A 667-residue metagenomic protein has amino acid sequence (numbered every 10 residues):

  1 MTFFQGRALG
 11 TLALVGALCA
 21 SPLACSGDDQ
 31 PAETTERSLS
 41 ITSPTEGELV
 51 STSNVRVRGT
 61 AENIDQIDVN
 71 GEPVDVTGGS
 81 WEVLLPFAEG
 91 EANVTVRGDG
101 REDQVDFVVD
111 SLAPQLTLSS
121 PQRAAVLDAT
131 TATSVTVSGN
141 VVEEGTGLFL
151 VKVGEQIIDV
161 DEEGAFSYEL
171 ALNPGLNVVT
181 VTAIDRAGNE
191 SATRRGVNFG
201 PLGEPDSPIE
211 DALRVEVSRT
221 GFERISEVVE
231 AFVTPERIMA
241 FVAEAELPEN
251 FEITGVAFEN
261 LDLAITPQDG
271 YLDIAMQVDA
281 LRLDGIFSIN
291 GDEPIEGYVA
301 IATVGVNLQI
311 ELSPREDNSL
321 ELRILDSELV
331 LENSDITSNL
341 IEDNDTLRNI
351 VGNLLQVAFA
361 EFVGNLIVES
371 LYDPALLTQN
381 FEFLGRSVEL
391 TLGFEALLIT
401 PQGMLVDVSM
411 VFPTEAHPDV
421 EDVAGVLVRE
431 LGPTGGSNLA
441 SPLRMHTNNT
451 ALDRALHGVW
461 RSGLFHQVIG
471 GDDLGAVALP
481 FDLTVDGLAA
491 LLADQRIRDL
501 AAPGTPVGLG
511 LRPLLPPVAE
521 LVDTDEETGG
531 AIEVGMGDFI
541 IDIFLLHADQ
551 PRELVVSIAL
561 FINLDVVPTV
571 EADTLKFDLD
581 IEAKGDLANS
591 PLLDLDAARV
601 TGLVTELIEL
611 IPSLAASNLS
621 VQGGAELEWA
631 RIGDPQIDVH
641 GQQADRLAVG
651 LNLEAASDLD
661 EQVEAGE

Functional and structural regions predicted by a protein language model:
S21-A24: C-terminal motif of bacterial Sec signal peptides marking the signal peptidase cleavage site
S26-D29: Bacterial signal peptide processing site
P31-S40, D103-T117, T193-G203: Flexible, low-complexity linkers/stalks enriched in Thr/Pro that connect modular domains
G47-S53, A124-T133: Short, solvent-exposed loop/linker segments at the N-terminal edge of repeated beta-sheet extracellular domains
V57-A61, V137-V141: Aromatic/hydrophobic beta-strand junction motif of beta-rich domains
L84-E91, E169-L176: Surface-exposed, short loops/turns at beta-strand junctions within beta-sandwich domains
V96-G98, A183: Conserved structural position at the C-terminal beta-strand of extracellular beta-sandwich adhesion modules
N198-I286, T337-E667: Extended, low-charge, aliphatic-rich alpha-helical segments
